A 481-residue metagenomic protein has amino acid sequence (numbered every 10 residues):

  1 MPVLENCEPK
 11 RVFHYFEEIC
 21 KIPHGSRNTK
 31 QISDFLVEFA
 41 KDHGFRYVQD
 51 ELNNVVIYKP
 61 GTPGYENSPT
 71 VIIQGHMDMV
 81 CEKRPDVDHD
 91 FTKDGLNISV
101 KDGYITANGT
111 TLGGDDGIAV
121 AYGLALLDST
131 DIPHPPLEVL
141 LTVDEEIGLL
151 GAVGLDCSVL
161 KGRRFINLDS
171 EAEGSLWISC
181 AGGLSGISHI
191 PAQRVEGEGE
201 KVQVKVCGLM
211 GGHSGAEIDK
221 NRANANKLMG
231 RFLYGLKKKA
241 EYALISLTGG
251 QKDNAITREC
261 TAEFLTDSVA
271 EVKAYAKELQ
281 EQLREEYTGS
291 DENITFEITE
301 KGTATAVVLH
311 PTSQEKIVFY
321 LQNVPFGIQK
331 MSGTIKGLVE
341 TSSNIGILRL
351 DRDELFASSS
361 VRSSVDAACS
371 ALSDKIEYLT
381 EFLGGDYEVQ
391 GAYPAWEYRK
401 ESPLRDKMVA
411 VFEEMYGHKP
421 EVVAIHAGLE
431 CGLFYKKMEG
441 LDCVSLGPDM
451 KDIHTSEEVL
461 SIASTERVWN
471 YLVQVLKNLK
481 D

Functional and structural regions predicted by a protein language model:
P2-Y104: Acidic/His- and Gly-rich active-site-bordering loop/insert found across diverse amide/peptide-bond hydrolases
V12, G333, E340-D353, S360 (+1 more regions): Zn-dependent metallopeptidase/amidohydrolase metal-coordination segment
E17-K21, G250-K252, T261-E263, T295-V307 (+3 more regions): A short beta-alpha structural unit
Y65-I147, A152-R163, K201, P311 (+6 more regions): Active-site metal-coordination/substrate-binding segment of hydrolases, especially metallo-dependent peptidases
H134-A225, L233, K237: Fold-level recognition of mixed alpha/beta catalytic cores in primary-metabolism enzymes, strongest
S158, R222-K239, S268-V269, S313-Q322 (+3 more regions): His/Asp/Glu-rich mid-to-C-terminal helical/loop segments that flank catalytic regions of hydrolases
V195-G199, I218-T248, D267-S342: Acidic-enriched catalytic cores of C-N bond-cleaving enzymes acting on peptides and small amides
N224-N226, R231-L247, Y398-L441: Active-site-adjacent substrate-binding region of metalloamidase/peptidase-like peptide-processing proteins
